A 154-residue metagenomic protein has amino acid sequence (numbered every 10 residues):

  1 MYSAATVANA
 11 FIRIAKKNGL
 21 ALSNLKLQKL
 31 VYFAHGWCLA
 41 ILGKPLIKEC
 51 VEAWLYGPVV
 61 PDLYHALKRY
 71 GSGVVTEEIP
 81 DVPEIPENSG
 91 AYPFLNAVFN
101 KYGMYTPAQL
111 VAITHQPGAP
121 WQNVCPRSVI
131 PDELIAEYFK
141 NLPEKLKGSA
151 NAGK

Functional and structural regions predicted by a protein language model:
M1-K154: Domain-edge interaction signal
